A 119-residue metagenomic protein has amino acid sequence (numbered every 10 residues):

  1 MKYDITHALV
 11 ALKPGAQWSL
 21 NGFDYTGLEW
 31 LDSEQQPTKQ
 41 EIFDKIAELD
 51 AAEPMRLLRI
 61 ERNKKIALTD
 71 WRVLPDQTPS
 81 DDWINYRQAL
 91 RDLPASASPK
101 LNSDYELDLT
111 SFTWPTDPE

Functional and structural regions predicted by a protein language model:
M1-E119: A preference for well-ordered globular domain cores that mediate specific macromolecular interactions or catalysis
